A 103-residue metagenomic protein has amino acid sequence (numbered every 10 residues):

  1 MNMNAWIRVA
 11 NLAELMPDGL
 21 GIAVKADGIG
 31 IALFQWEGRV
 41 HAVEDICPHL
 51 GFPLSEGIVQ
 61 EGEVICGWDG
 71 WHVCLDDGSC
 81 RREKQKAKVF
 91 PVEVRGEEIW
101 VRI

Functional and structural regions predicted by a protein language model:
M1-E61, L75, K88-I103: N-terminal pre-ligand scaffold of iron-sulfur
C47, C66-D69: Short cysteine clusters
E61-G62, R81: Short, glycine/charged-enriched secondary-structure capping and boundary segments
C80-K86: Flexible, gly/pro- and Lys/Arg-enriched active-site loops
